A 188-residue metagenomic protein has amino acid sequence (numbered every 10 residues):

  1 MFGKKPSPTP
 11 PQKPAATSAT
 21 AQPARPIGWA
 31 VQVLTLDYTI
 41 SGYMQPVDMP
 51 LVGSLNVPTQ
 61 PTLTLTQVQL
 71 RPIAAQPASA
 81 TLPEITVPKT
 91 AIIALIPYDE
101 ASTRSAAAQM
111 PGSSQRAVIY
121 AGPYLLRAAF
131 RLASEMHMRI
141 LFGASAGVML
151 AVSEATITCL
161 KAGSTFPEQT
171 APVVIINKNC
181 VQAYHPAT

Functional and structural regions predicted by a protein language model:
F2-T188: Conserved RNA-binding domains used in RNP assembly and mRNA/RNA metabolism
